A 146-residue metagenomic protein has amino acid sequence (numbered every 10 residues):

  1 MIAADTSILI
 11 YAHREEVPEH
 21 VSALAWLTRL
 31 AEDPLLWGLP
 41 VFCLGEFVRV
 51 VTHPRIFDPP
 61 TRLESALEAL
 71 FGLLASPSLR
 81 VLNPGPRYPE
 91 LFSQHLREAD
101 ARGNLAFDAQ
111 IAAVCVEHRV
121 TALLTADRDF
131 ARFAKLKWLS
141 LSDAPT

Functional and structural regions predicted by a protein language model:
M1, A112-A113, E117-T146: Acidic, PIN/NYN-like endoribonuclease modules and their adjacent C-terminal/linker elements
M1-L39, P54-E68, T146: Short, well-structured N-terminal submotif of metal-dependent ribonuclease cores
D5, D108, D127: Acidic active-site catalytic centers that drive phospho-/nucleotidyl reactions and related ester hydrolyses
I8, C43, R87-Y88, I111 (+1 more regions): Alpha-helix capping/helix-boundary segments
D33-P34, S76-P77, F133: Structured helix-beta-strand junction loops
L36, P60, L79-A122: Active-site neighborhoods of divalent-metal-dependent phosphate/nucleic-acid chemistry enzymes
G38-V41, T125: Short beta-strand segments at enzyme active-site cores
